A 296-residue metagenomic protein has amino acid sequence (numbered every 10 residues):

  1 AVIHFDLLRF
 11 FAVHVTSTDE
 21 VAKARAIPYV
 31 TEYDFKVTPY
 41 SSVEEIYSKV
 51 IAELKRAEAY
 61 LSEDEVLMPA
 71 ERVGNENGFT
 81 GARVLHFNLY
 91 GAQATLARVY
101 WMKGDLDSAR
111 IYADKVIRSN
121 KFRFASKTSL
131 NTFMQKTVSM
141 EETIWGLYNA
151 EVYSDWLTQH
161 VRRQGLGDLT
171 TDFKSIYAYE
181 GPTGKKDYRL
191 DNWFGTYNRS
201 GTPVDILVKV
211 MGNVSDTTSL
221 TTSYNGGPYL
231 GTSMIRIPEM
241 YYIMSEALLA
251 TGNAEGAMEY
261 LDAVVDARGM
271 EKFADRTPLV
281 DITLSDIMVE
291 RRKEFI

Functional and structural regions predicted by a protein language model:
V2-P238, A250-T251, G256, I282: Structured, solvent-exposed acidic/aromatic patches
S126-K127, Y260, D275: Residue-level detector of family-conserved "landmark" positions at structurally sensitive sites
Y241, A254-M270: Active/binding-pocket-proximal capping segment
V264-I296: CBM-like carbohydrate-recognition segments
